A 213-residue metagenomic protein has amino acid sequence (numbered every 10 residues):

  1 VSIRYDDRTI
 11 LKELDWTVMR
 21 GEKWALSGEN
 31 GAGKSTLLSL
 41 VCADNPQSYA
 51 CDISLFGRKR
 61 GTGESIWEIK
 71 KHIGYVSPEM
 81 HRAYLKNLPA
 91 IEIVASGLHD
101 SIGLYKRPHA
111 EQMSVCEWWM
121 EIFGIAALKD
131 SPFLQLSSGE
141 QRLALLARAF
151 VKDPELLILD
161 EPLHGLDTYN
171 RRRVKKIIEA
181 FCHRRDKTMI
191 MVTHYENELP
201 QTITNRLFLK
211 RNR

Functional and structural regions predicted by a protein language model:
S27-E29: The feature captures the beta-strand-to-loop junction immediately N-terminal to the Walker
D52-E68: ABC ATPase NBD Q-loop/coupling interface
L85-G103, V115: Q-loop/switch helix immediately C-terminal to the Walker
A95, A110-L128: Conserved ABC ATPase "signature" region
P108, P132-L136, E140: Conserved ABC ATPase signature
L146: Hydrophobic anchor residue at the start of the ABC signature
L157-E161: Catalytic Walker B motif of ABC-type/P-loop ATPase nucleotide-binding domains
